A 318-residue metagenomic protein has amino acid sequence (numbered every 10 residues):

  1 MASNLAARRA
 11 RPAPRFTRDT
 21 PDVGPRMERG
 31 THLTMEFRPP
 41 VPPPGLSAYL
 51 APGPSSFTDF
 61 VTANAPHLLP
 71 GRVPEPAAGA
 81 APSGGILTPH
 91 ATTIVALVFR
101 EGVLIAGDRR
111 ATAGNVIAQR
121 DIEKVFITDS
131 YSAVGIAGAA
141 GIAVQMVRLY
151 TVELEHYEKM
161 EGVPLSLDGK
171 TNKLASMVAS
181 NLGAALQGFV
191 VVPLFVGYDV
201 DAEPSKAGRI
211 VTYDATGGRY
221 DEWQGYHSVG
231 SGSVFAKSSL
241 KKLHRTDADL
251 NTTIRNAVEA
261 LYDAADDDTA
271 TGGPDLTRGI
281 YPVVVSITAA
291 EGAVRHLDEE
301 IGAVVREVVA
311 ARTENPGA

Functional and structural regions predicted by a protein language model:
A2-A318: Long, low-complexity N-terminal extensions
